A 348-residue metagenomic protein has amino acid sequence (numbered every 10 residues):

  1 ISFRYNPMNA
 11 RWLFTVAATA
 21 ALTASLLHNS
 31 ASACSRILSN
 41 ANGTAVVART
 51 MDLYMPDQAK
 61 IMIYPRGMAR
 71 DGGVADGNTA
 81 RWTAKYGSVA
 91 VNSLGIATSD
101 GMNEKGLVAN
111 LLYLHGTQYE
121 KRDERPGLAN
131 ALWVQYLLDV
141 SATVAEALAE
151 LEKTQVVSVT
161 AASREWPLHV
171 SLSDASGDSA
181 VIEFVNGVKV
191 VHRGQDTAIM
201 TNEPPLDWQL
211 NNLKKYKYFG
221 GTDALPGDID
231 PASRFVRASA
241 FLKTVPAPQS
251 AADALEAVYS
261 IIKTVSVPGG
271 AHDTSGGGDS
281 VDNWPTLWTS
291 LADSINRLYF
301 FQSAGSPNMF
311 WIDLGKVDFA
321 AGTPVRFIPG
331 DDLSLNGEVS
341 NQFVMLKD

Functional and structural regions predicted by a protein language model:
F3-A17: Bacterial N-terminal signal peptides that target proteins for export
L22-A31: C-terminal segment of classical bacterial N-terminal signal peptides
S32-V46, K60, E150, V159-T160 (+3 more regions): C-terminus-biased signal that marks the final domain/tail of proteins
C34-R125, S158, S334: A contiguous strand-loop segment
V46-A48, V108-L111, S171-S173, V181 (+1 more regions): Structural recognition of the beta-strand scaffold that forms the well-ordered cores of secreted hydrolase catalytic
G67-A75, T117-Q118, R122-V156, V325-D332: Compact, glycine/acidic-enriched structural inserts
K153-V188: Catalytic cofactor-binding cores of redox enzymes
D178-N212: Aromatic-residue-lined binding/catalytic grooves and analogous aromatic/hydrophobic interfacial grooves in multimeric
